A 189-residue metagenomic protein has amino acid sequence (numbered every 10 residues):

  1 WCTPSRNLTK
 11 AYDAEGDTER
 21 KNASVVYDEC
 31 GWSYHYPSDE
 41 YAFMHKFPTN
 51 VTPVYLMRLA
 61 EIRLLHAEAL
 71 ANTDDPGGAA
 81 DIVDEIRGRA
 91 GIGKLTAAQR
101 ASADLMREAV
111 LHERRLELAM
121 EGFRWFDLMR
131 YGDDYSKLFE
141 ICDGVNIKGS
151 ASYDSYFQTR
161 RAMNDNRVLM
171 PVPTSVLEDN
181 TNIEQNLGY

Functional and structural regions predicted by a protein language model:
W1-T3, N7-K10: Polar, glycine-rich mid-to-C-terminal structural blocks that act as macromolecule-binding/assembly scaffolds
E15-Y189: Acidic/polar-rich alpha-helix caps and helix-coil junctions
